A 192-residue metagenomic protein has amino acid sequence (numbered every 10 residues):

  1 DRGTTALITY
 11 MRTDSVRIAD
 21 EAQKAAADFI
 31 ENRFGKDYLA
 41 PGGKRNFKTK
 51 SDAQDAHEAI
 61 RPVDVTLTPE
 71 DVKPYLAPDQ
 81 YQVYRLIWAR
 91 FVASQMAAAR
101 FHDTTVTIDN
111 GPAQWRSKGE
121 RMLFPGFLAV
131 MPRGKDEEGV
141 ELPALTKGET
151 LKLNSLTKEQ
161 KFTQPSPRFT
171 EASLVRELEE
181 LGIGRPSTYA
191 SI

Functional and structural regions predicted by a protein language model:
R2-I192: Core catalytic DNA strand-manipulation module of type IA topoisomerases
